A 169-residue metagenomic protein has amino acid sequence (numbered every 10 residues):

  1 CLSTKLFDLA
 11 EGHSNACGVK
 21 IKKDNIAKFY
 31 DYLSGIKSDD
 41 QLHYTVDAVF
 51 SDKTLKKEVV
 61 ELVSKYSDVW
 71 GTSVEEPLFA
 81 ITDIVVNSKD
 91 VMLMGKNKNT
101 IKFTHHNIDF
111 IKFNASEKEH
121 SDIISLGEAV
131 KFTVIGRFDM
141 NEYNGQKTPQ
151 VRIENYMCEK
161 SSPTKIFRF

Functional and structural regions predicted by a protein language model:
C1-F169: Acidic, two-metal ion nucleic-acid-processing modules in DNA metabolism proteins
